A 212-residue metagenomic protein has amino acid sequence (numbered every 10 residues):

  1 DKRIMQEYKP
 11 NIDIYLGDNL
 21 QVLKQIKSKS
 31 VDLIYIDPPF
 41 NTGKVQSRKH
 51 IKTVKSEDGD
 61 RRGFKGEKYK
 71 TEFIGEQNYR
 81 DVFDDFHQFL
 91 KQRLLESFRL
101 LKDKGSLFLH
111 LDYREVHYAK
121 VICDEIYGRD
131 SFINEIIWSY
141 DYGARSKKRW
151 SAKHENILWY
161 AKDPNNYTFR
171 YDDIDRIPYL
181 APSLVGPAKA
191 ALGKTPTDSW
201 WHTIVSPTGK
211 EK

Functional and structural regions predicted by a protein language model:
D1-K212: Core catalytic lobe of class I
